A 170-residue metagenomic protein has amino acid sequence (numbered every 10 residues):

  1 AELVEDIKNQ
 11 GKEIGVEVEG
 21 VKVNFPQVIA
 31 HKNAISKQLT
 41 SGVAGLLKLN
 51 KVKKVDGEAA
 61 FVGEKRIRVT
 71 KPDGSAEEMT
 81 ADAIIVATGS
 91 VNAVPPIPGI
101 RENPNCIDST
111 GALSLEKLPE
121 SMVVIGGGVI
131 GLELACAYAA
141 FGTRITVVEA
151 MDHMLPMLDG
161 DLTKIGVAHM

Functional and structural regions predicted by a protein language model:
A1-L118, T146, M151-L155, G160-H169: Glycine-rich flavin
M122: Conserved class I S-adenosyl-L-methionine
I125-G128: Glycine-rich Rossmann-fold phosphate-binding loop(s) that bind the pyrophosphate of adenine dinucleotide cofactors
G131-L132: N-terminal Rossmann-fold NAD(P) dinucleotide-binding loop
A135-A140, T146: Gly/Ala-rich phosphate-binding loop of Rossmann-like dinucleotide-binding domains, activating on the conserved
